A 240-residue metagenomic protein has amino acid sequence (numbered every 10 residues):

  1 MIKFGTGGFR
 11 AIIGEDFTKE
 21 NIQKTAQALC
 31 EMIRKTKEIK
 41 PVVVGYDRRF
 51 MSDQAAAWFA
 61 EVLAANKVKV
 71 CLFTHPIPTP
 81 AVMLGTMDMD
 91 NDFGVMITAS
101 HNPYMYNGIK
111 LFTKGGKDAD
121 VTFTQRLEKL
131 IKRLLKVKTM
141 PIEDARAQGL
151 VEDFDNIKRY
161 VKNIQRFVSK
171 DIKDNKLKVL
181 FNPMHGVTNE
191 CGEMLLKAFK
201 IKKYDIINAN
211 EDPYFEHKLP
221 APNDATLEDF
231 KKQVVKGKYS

Functional and structural regions predicted by a protein language model:
M1-K67, F93, A145-V179, V187: An N-terminal, well-structured beta->alpha segment
I2, G7-A11, E15, H75 (+3 more regions): Flexible, active-site-adjacent loop/turn segments at secondary-structure boundaries
A11-G14, M51, S100, K114 (+2 more regions): Residues at secondary-structure transition points
P41-Y106, L195-S240: N-terminal small/polar loop signature for handling phosphorylated ligands or for N-terminal nucleophile
N107-K238: Gly/Ser/Thr-enriched, mixed-charge loops and adjacent short helices that form phosphate/oxyanion-binding elements
